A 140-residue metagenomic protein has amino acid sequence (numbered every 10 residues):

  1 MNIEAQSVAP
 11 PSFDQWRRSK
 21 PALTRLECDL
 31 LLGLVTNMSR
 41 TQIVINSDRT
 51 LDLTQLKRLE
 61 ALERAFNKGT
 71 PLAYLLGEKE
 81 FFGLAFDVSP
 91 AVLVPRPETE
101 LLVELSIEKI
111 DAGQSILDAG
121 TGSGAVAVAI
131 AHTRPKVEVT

Functional and structural regions predicted by a protein language model:
M1-S19, G69-F81, I130-A131, T140: Generic hydrophobic segment detector
M1-V44, D48-L51: Non-catalytic accessory regions of SAM-dependent methyltransferases
T24-L31, N67-A73, A119-G120: Short, functional N-terminal and low-complexity linear motifs
R25-D29, E80, V139: Short N-terminal secondary-structure initiator segments
G33-E108: Conserved AdoMet
E98-T140: Conserved SAM/SAH cofactor-binding pocket of Class I
